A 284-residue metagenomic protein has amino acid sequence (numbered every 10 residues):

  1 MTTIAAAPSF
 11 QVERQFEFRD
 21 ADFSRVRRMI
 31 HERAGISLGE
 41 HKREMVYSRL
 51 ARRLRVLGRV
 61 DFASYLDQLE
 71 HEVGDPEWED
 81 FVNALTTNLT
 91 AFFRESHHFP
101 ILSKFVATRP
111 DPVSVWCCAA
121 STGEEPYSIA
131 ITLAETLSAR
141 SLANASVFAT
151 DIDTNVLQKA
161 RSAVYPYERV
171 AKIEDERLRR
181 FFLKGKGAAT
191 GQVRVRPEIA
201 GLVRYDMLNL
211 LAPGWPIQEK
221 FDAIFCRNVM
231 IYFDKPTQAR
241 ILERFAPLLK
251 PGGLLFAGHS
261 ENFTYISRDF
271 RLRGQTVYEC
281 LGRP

Functional and structural regions predicted by a protein language model:
T2-C118, F256-G258: Conserved AdoMet
S103-V106, A130-A134, A246: A structural alpha-helix within SAM-dependent methyltransferase catalytic domains
P110, V115, S128, S162 (+3 more regions): A generic "structured core" feature
D111-S128, S146-F148: Conserved class I S-adenosyl-L-methionine
T122-R140: Conserved SAM-binding loop of SAM-dependent methyltransferases across substrates and taxa, primarily the Class I
A139, A143-F225, V229-R240, N262-T264 (+1 more regions): Extended basic-aromatic, gly/pro-enriched interface segments that bind polyanionic ligands
A239-P251: A short glycine-rich, Lys/Arg-flanked "PGG" loop and its adjoining helix->strand segment in the class I
S260-P284: Class I S-adenosyl-L-methionine
